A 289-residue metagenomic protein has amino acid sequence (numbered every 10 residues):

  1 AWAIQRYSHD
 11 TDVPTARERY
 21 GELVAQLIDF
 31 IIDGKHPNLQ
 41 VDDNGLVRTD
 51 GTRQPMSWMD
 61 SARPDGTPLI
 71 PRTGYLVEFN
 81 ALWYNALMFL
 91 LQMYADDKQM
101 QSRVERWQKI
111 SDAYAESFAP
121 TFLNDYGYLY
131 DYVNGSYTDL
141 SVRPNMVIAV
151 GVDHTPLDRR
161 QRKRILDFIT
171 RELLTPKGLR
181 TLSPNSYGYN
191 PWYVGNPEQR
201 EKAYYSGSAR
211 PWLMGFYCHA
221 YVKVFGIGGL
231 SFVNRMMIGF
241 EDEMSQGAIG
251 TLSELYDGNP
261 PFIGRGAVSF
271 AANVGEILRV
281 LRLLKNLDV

Functional and structural regions predicted by a protein language model:
A1-T52, S57, L76-N80, Y84 (+3 more regions): Aromatic-rich carbohydrate-recognition surfaces in CAZymes
H9, A16-R19, D60, Y126 (+2 more regions): General structural signal for secondary-structure boundaries
I32-R48, Y75, L82-Y193, R235 (+1 more regions): Catalytic cores of carbohydrate-active enzymes
G51-Y75, G135, Y193-Y204, E254-G264: Acidic/His metal-coordination segments adjacent to aromatic residues that form catalytic metal sites in metalloenzymes
G66, L91-Q92, A115, R200 (+4 more regions): Amphipathic alpha-helical interaction segments
L179-M214: Generic long, charged, amphipathic alpha-helical segments
L287-V289: Intrinsic disorder at enzyme termini
